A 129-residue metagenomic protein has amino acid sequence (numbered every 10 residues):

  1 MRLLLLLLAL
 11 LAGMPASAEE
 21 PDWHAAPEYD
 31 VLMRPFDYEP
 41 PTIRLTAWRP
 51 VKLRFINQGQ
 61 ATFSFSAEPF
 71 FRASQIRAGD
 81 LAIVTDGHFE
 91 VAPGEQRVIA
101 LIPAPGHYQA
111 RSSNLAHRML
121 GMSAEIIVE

Functional and structural regions predicted by a protein language model:
R2-G13: Bacterial N-terminal signal peptides
A16-A18: Boundary at the C-terminal end of the N-terminal hydrophobic targeting segment
P21-H24, D37, G87-E129: Extracellular/periplasmic metallocenter environments
P21-P50: N-terminal edge beta-strand
M33-P41, K52, A82-G87, G94: N-terminal post-signal-peptidase region of extra-cytosolic proteins
P35, R49, N57-G59, A67-F71 (+3 more regions): A mature extracytoplasmic/lumenal domain signature
P41-F65, E95-H107: Beta-strand cores of secreted/periplasmic/IMS beta-sandwich domains, seen most often in copper-related folds
Q60-V91, L115-E125: Histidine- and aromatic-enriched segments that form or immediately flank copper-ligand environments
